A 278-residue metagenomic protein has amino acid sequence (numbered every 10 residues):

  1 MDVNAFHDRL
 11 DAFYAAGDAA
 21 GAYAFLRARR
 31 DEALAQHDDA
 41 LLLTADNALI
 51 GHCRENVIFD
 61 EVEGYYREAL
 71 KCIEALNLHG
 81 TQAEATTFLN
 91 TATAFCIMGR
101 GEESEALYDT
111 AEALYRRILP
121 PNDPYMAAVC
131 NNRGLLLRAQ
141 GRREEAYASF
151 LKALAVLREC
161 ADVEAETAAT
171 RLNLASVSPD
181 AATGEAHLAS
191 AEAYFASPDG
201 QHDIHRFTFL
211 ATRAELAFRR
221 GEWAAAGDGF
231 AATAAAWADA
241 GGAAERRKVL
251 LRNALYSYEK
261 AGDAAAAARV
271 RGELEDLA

Functional and structural regions predicted by a protein language model:
M1-E61, Y65-N77, V270-A278: Flexible inter-repeat linkers and adjacent short helices within tandem amphipathic alpha-helical repeat scaffolds
M1-R9, A232-A278: C-terminal non-catalytic interaction modules
D2, A22, A35, L42 (+9 more regions): Residues that mark the junctions of alpha-helical repeat units in TPR/alpha-solenoid scaffolds
H7-A15, L43-E55, Q82-I97, P124-A139 (+3 more regions): Conserved alpha-helical positions within TPR/SEL1-like repeat arrays
G17, V57, G99, G141 (+3 more regions): Residue-level detector of the short coil/turn that links helix A to helix B within each tetratricopeptide repeat
R27-L34, E68-A75, D109-R117, L151-E159 (+3 more regions): Amphipathic alpha-helical segments of tetratricopeptide repeats
H37, H79, I118-P121, E159-D162 (+3 more regions): Structural signature of alpha-solenoid helical repeat scaffolds
